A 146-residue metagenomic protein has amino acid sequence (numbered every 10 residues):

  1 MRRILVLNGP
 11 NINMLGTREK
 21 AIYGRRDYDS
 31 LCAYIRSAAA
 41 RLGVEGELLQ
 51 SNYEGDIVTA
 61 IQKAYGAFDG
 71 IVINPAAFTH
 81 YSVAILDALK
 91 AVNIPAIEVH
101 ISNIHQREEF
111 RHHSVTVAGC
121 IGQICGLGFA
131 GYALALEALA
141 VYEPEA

Functional and structural regions predicted by a protein language model:
M1-I4: Extreme N-terminal starter segment of soluble prokaryotic enzymes
P10-I12, A76-T79, S102-I104: Short glycine-rich anion-binding loops that position phosphate/pyrophosphate groups of nucleotides and phosphorylated
L15-D29: Glycine- and acidic-residue-enriched helix-capping/strand-helix junction motifs
E47-G55: Short beta->alpha junction loops
K63, S82-A91: Short Gly/Thr/Asp-enriched flexible loops that form oxyanion-binding sites at enzyme active sites
A64-I71: Short acidic/histidine-rich motifs immediately flanking catalytic phosphotransfer sites in two-component signaling
K90-R107: Short, acidic/small-residue loops that bind anionic groups at enzyme active sites
H105-A146: Short, glycine-/small-residue-rich phosphate/pyrophosphate-handling segment
